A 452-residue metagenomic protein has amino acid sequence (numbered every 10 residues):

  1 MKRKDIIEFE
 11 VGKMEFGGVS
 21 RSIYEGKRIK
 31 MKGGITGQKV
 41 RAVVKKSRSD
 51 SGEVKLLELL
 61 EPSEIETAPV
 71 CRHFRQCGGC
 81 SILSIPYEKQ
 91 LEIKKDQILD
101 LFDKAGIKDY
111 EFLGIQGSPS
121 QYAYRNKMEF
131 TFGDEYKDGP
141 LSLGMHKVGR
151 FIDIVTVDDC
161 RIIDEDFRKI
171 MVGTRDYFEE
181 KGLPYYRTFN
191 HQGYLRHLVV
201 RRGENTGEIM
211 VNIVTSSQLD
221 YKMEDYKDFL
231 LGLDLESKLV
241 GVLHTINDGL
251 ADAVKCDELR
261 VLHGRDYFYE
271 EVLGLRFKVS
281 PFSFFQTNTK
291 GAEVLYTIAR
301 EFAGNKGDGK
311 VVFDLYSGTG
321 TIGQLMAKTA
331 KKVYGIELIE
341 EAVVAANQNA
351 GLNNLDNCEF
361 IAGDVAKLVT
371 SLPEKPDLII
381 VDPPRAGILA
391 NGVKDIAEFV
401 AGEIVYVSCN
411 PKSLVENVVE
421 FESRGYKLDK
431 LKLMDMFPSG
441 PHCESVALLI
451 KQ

Functional and structural regions predicted by a protein language model:
M1-H73, E359, K367: Terminal RNA-binding accessory module
K2-S20, Q218-Q452: Rossmann-like S-adenosyl-L-methionine
S20-E25, G144-K147, N212-V214, A346: Short, acidic/hydrophobic/Gly-rich beta-strand patch recurrent on exposed beta strands that often constitutes part
S22, G37, C80, L198 (+2 more regions): Residue-level signal for inorganic ion chemistry
L57-P69, Q76-Y185, N205, D220: Extended interfacial segments that mediate partner engagement and assembly in macromolecular machines
G114-Q121, T188-F189, H197, K432-M436: Short, solvent-exposed loop/turn elements at beta->coil junctions and helix N-caps that rim active or binding pockets
Q192-N205: Short edge beta-strands and adjacent turn/loop segments
V200, G207-S216, R276-S280: Short, aliphatic-rich beta-strand segments
